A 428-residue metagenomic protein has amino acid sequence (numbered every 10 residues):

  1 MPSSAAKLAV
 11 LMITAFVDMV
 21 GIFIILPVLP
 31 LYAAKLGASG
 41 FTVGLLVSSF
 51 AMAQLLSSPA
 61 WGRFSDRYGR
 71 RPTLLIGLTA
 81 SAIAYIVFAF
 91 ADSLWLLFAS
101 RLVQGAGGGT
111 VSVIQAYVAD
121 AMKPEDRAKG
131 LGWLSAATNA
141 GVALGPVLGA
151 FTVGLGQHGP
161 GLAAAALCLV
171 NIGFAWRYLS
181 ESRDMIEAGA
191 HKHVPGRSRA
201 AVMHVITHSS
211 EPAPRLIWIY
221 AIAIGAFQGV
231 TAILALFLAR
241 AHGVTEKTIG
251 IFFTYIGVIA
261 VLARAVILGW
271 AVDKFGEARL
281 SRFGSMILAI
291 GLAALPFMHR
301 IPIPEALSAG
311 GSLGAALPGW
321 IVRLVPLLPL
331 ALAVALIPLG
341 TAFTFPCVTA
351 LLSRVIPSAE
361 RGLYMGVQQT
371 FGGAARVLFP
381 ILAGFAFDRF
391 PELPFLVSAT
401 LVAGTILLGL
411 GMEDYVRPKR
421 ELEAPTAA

Functional and structural regions predicted by a protein language model:
M1-S4, S180-W218, A241, L317-P318: Juxtamembrane intracellular "pre-TM" segments in multi-pass secondary transporters
P27-G40, A232-T248: Short amphipathic helix-loop junctions that connect adjacent transmembrane helices in Major Facilitator Superfamily/SLC
G37, G69, F90-W95, M298-H299: Helix-breaking motifs and short loop linkers at transmembrane-helix boundaries and internal kinks in secondary membrane
L55-D92: Conserved MFS/SLC helix-loop-helix module at the cytosolic interface between two early adjacent transmembrane helices
S57-Y68, A263-E277, F387: Helix-to-loop junctions at the C-terminal end of transmembrane segments in multipass secondary transporters
S100-N139: Cytoplasmic helix-loop-helix junction between adjacent transmembrane helices in 12-TM secondary transporters
L134-R177: Helix-loop-helix hairpin linking two adjacent transmembrane segments in secondary transporters
R279-V348: C-terminal transmembrane helical hairpin of 12-TM major facilitator-type secondary transporters
